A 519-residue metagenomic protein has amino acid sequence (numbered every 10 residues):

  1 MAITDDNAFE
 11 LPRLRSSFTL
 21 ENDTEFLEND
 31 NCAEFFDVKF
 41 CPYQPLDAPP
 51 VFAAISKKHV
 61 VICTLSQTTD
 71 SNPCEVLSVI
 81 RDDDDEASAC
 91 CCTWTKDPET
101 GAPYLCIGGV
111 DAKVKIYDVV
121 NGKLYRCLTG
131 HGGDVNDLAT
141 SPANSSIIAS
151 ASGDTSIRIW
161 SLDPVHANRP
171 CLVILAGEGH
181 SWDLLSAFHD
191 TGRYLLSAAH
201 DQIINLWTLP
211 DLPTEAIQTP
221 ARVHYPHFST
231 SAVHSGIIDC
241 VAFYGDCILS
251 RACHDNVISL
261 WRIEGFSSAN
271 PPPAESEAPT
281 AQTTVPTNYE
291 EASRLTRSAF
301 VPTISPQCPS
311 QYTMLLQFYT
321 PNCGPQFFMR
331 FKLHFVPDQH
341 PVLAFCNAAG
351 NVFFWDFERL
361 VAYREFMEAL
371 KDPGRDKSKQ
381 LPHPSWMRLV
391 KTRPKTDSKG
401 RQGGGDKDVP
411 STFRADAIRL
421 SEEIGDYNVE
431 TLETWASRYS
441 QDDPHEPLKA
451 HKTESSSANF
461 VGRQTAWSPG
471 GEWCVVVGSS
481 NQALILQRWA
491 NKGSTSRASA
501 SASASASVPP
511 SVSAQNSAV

Functional and structural regions predicted by a protein language model:
A2-A143, I147, A151, R158-L162 (+7 more regions): WD40 beta-propeller repeat fold
F9-T19, D118-V119, A167, T219-V223 (+2 more regions): Surface-exposed beta-strand-to-loop junctions that form interaction patches on eukaryotic regulatory domains
D134, S141-V336: WD40 beta-propeller repeat blades
F228-I238, N288-E291, T296-H334, M367-A466: Conserved blade-ending motifs and adjacent loop-strand segments that build the rim/top face of beta-propeller domains
A498-S513: Compositionally biased, intrinsically disordered low-complexity segments enriched for polar/charged residues
S513-V519: Long, low-complexity intrinsically disordered regions enriched in Ser/Thr, Asp/Glu, Pro/Gly
